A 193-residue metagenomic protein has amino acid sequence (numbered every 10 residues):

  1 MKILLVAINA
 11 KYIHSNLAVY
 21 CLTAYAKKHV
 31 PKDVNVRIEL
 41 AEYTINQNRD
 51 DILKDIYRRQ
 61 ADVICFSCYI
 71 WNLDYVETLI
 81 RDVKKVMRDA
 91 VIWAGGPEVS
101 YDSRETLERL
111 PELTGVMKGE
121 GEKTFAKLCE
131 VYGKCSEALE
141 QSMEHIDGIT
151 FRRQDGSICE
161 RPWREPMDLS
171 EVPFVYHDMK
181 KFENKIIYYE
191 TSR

Functional and structural regions predicted by a protein language model:
K2-K11: Nucleotide-activated donor-dependent transferases that construct or modify glycoconjugates
V6, G95, T191-S192: Short hydrophobic "strand-cap" motifs at the C-terminus of beta-strands
I8, C68, R193: Glycine-rich His-Gly loop
Y12-A18: Short N-terminal binding/cap micro-motifs at the start of the first secondary-structure element
V19-K27: Short catalytic helix/loop segments, enriched in acidic residues and glycine and frequently bearing histidine
Y25, R37-E165: Glycine-rich beta-alpha loop elements in corrinoid/cobalamin-binding modules across cobalamin-dependent enzymes
P31, M167-S170: C-terminal accessory region of radical SAM enzymes
S170-R193: Radical SAM [4Fe-4S] cluster-binding motif and immediate context
